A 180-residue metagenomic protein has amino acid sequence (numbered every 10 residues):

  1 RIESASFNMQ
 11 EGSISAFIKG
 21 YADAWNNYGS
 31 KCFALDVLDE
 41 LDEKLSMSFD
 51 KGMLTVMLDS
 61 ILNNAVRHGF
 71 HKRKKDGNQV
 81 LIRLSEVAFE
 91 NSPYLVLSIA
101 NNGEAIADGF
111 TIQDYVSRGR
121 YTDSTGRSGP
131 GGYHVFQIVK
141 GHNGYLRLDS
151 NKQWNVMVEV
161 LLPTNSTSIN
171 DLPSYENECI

Functional and structural regions predicted by a protein language model:
E3-F7, S46-F49: Conserved micro-motifs of the catalytic ATP-binding
E11-N27: Short beta-to-alpha transition helix within the HATPase_c
K51-K75: Conserved ATP-binding N-box helix of the HATPase_c
G77-S92: Short beta-strand/loop element within the Bergerat-fold HATPase_c
V96-G126: Glycine-rich/acidic phosphate-handling loop/turn and adjacent ATP-lid/helix of nucleotide-binding kinase/ATPase domains
S124-F136: Glycine-rich phosphate-binding loop
V139-K140: Detector for a conserved hydrophobic position within an alpha-helical segment of the HATPase_c
G144-Y145: Conserved glycine-rich
